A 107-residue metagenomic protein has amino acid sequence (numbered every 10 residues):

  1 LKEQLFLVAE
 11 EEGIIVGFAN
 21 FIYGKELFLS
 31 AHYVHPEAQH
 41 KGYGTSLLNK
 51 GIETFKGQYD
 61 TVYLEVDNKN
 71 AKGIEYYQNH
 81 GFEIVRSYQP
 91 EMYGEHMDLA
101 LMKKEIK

Functional and structural regions predicted by a protein language model:
L1-E37, L48-K50, T54, Y88 (+1 more regions): Acetyl-CoA-dependent GNAT
E3-L5, T45, V62, L99: Intrinsic-disorder/low-complexity peptide segments enriched for small residues
E12, K41, F55-K56, G81: Generic signal for short, ordered secondary-structure residues within or immediately flanking folded domains
Y23, K41-G42, H96: Non-catalytic, surface-exposed connector residues within folded enzymatic/regulatory domains
L27, K41, A100: Glycine-centered loop/turn positions within well-structured domains that cap or flank conserved ligand/cofactor-binding
A31, H35-N49, D67-E75, N79-H80: Conserved glycine-rich acetyl-CoA-binding loop
S46-V62, E83: Conserved acyl-CoA
D60-Y63, D67-I74, H80, R86-K107: C-terminal "cap" of GNAT-fold acetyltransferases
